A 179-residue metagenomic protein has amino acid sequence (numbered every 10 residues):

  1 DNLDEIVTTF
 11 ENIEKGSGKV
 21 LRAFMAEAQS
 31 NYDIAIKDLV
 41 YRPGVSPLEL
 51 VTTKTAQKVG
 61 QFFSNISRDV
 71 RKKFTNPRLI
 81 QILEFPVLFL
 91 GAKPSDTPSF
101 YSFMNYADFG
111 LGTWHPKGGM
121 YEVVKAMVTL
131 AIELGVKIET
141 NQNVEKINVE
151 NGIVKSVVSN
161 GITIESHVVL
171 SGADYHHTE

Functional and structural regions predicted by a protein language model:
N2-D96: Rossmann-like flavin
F63, M120, S171-G172: Active-site-proximal structural scaffolding
R71, F103-N160: Helical element adjacent to the flavin cofactor pocket in flavoenzyme catalytic cores
I80-P86, V128, T140-K146, H167-V169: Beta-strand segments within the central parallel beta-sheet cores of soluble alpha/beta enzyme folds
S95-N105: Active-site-proximal loop/short-helix segments that contain or immediately flank catalytic acid/base residue(s)
I153, T163, Y175: Flexible, active-site-proximal loop/turn residues at the rims of small-molecule/cofactor binding pockets and catalytic
V158-V168, G172: Core beta-strand elements of the Rossmann-like FAD/NAD(P) dinucleotide-binding domain in flavoenzyme oxidoreductases
H177-E179: Short glycine-rich, flexible loops that bind phosphorylated cofactors or substrates
